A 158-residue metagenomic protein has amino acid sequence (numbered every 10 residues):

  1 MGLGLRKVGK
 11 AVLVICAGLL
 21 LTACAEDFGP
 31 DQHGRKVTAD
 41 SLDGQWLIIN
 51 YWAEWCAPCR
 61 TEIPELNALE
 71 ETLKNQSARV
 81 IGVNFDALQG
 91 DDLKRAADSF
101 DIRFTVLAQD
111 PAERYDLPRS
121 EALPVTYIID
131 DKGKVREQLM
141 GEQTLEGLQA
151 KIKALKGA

Functional and structural regions predicted by a protein language model:
G2-L13: Bacterial N-terminal signal peptides that target proteins for export
T22-A23: C-terminal motif of bacterial Sec signal peptides marking the signal peptidase cleavage site
F28-L47, Y115: A short beta-strand-turn-helix
D40-R60: Short active-site neighborhood of thiol/selenol oxidoreductases, capturing the structured segment around
W46-L47, A78, P124: Alpha/beta-hydrolase fold active-site loops
T61-F100, D110-Y115: Structural microenvironment flanking redox-active thiols in thiol-disulfide oxidoreductases
D98-I102, A108-K153: Thiol/disulfide oxidoreductase modules built on the thioredoxin-like
